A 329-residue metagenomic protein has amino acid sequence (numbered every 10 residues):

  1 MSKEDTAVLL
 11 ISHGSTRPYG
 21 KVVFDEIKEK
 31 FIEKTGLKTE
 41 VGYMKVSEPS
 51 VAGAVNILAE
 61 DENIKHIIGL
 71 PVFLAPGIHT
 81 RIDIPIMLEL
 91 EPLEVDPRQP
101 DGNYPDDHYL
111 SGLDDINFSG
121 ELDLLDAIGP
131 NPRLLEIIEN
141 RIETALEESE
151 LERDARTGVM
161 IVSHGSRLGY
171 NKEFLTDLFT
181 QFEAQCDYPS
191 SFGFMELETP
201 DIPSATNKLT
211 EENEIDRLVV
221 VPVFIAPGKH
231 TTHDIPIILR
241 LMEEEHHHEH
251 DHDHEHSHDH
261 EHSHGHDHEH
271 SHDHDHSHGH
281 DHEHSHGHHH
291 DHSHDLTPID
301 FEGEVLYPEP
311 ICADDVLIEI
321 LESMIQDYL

Functional and structural regions predicted by a protein language model:
M1-L329: Extended amphipathic ligand-handling, pore-lining, and cofactor/metal-binding catalytic surfaces
